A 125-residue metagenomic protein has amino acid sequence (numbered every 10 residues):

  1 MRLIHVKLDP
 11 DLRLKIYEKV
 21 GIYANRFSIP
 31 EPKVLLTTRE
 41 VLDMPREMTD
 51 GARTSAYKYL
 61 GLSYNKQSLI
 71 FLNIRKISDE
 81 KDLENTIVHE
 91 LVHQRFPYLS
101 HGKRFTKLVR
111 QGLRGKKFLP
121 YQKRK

Functional and structural regions predicted by a protein language model:
M1-N85, Q94-K125: Active-site-proximal or metal-binding-adjacent scaffold patches in catalytic folds
E90: Walker B catalytic acidic pair
